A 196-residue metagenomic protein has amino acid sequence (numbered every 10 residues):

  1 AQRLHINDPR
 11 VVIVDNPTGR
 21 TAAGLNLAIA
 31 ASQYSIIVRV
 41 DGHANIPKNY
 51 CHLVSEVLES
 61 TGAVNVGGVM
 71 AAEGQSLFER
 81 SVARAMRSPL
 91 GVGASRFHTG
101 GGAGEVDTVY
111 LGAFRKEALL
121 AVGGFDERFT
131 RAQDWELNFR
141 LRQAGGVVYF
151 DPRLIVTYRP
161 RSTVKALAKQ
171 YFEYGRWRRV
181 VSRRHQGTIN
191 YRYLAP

Functional and structural regions predicted by a protein language model:
A1-D15: Acidic donor-binding segment of Leloir-type glycosyltransferases
D15-S32, L53, V109: Glycine-rich, basic loop-to-helix element that forms the pyrophosphate-binding segment of sugar-nucleotide handling
Q33-Y34, L111-V122: Conserved nucleotide-sugar donor-binding and metal-coordinating catalytic region shared by glycosyltransferases
I37: Short aromatic/hydrophobic "clamp" motif used to bind/position activated sugar donors
D41-N45: The conserved acidic donor/metal-binding loop of glycosyltransferases
N49-R80, I155: Conserved donor NDP-sugar-binding/catalytic core segment of glycosyltransferases
G68-G74, A83-E105, V109-L111, L120 (+2 more regions): Short, flexible, basic/aromatic active-site loop/helix in glycosyltransferases
D126-I189: Catalytic donor/gating beta->alpha subdomain of glycosyltransferases that bind UDP-sugars
